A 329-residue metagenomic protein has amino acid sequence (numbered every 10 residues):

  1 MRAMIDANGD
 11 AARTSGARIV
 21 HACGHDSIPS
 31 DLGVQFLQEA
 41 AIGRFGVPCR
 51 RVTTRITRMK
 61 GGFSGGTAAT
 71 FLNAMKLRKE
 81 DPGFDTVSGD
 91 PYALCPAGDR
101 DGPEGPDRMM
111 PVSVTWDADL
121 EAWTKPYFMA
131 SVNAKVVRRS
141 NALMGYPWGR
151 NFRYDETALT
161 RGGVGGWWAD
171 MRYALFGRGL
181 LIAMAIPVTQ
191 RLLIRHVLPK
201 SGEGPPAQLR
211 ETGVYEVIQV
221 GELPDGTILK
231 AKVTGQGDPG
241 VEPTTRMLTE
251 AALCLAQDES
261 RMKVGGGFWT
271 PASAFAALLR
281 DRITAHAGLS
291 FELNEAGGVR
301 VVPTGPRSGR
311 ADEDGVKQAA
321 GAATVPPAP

Functional and structural regions predicted by a protein language model:
M1-A17: Rossmann-fold NAD(P)-binding glycine/threonine-rich loop
R2-M4, D26-G33: Short glycine/serine/threonine-rich phosphate/pyrophosphate-binding segments that cradle anionic phosphate groups
R13-R18, S27-I28, Q35-P329: C-terminal catalytic/substrate-binding lobe primarily of soluble NAD(P)-dependent oxidoreductases
